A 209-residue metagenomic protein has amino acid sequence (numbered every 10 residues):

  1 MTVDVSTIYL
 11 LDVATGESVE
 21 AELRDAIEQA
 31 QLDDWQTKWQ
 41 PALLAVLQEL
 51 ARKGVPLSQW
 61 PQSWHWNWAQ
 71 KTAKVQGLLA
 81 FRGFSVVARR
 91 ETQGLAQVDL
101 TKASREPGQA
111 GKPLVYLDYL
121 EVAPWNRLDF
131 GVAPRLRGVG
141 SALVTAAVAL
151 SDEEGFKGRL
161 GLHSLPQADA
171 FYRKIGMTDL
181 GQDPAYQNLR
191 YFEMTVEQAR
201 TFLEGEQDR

Functional and structural regions predicted by a protein language model:
M1-P134, A142, A149-R159, Q167-D169 (+1 more regions): Non-catalytic substrate-recognition and accessory regions of acyl/acetyltransferase enzymes
